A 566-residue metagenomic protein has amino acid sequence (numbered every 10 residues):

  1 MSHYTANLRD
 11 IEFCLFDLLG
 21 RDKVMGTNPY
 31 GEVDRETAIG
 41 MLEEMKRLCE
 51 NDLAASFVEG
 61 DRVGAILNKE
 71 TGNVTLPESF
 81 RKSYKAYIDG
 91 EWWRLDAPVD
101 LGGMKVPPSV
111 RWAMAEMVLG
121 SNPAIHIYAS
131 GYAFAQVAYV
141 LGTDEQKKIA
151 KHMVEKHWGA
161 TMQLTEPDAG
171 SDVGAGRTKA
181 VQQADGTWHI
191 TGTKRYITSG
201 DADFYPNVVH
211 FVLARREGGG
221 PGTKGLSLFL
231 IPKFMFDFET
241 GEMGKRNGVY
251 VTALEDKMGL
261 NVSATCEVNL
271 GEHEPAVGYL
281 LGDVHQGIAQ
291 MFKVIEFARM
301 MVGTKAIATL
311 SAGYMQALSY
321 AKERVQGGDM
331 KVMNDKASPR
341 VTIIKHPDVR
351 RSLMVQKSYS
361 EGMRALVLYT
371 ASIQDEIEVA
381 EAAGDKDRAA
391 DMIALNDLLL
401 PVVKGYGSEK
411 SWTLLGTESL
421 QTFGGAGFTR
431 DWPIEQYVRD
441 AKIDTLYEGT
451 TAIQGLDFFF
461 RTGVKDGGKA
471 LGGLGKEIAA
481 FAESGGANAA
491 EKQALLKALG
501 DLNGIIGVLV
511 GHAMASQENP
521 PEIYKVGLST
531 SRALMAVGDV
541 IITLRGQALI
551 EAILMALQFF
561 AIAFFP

Functional and structural regions predicted by a protein language model:
M1-I125, D375, E381, D387 (+3 more regions): Amphipathic, small/basic residue-rich leader segments at the start of a protein or domain
S2-T5, L260, Y369, A390-G473 (+1 more regions): Alpha-helix capping/hinge segments and adjacent helical runs
H126-D144, G170: N-terminal glycine-rich flavin-associated loop
T143-I149, Y447-E448, F458-N503: A structural-propensity feature for long, helix-poor, extended segments
T187, T191-R246: A short core secondary-structure module
Y196-T198, D237-T252, K257, A264-A298 (+3 more regions): A glycine-rich, basic-preceded beta-loop-alpha segment at the flavin cofactor/substrate interface of flavin-utilizing
E361-K404, V510-T530, L549-A556: C-terminal helix-coil-helix/basic helical segment that borders enzyme active sites and/or dimer interfaces and provides
K465, F481-P566: C-terminal amphipathic alpha-helical interaction region
